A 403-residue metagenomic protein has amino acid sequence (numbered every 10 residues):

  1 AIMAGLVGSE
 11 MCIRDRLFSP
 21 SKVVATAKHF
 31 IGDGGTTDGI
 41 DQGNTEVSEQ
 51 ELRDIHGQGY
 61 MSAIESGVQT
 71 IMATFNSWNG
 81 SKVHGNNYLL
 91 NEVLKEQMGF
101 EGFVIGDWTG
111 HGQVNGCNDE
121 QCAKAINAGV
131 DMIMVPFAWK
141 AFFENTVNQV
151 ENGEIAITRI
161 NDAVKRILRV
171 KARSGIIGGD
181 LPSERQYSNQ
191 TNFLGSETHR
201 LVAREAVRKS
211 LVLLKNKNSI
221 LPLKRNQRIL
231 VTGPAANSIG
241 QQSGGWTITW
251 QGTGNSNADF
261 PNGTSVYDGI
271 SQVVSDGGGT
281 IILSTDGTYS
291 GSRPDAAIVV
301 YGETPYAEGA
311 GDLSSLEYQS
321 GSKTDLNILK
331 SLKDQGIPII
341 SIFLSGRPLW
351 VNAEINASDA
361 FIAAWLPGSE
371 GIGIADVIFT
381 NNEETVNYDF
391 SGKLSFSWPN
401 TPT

Functional and structural regions predicted by a protein language model:
A1-E10: Positively charged, low-complexity/disordered segments
S9-T403: Glycoside hydrolase catalytic-domain context in secreted enzymes
